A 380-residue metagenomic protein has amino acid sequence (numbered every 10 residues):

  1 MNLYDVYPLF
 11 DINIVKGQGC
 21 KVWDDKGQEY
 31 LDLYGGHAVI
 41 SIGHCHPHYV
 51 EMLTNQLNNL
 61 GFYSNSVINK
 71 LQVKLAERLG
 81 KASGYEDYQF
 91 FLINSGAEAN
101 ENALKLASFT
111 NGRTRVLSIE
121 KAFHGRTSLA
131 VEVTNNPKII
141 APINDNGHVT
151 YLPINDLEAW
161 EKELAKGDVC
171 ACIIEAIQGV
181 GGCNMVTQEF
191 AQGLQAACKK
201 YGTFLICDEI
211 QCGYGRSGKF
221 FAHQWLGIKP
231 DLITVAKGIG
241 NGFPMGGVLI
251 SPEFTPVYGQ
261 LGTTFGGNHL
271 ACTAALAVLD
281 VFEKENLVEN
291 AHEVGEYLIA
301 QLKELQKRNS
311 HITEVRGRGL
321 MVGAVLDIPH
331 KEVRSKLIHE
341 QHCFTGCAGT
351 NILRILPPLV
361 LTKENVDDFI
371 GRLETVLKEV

Functional and structural regions predicted by a protein language model:
M1-V380: Conserved N-terminal phosphate-binding loop of PLP-dependent enzymes in the Aspartate aminotransferase
